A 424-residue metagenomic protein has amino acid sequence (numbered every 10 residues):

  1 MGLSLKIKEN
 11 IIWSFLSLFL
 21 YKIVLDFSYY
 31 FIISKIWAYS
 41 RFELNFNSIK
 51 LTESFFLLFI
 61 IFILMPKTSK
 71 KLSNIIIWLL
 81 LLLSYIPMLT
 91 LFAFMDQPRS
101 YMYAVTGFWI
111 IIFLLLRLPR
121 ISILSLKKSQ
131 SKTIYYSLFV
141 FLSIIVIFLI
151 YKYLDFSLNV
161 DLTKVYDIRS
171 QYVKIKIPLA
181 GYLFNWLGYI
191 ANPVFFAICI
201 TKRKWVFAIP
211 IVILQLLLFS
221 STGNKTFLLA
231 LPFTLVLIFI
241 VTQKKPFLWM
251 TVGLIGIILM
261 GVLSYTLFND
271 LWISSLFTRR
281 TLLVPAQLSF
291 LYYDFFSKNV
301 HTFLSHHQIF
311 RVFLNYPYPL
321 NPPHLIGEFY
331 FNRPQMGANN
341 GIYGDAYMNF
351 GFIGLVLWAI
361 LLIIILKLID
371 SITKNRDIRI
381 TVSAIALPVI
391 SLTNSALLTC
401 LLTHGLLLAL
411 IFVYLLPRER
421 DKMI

Functional and structural regions predicted by a protein language model:
M1-A191, F195-F196, K245-F247, L357-W358 (+1 more regions): Membrane-anchoring hydrophobic segments
L3, F27-N45, V165-Y182, M260-K367: Small-residue-enriched transmembrane helix-hairpin modules in multi-pass membrane proteins
F59-K67, V194-I200, Q215, T234-I238 (+1 more regions): Generic transmembrane alpha-helix motif of multi-pass integral membrane proteins
I76-I77, Y85-F94, K202-G223, Y318-E328: Cytoplasmic juxtamembrane regions at transmembrane-helix boundaries
L89-Y103, I213-I238, Y347, F352 (+1 more regions): Helix-loop-helix junctions and helix-breaking kinks within/between transmembrane helices of multi-pass membrane
F108-I112, T201-L267, I365, K374: Hydrophobic alpha-helical segments of polytopic membrane proteins
Y136, M250-I255, P285-Q287: Interfacial segments of alpha-helical transmembrane regions
P193, T226, N340-Y343: Conserved glycosyltransferase catalytic-site signature
